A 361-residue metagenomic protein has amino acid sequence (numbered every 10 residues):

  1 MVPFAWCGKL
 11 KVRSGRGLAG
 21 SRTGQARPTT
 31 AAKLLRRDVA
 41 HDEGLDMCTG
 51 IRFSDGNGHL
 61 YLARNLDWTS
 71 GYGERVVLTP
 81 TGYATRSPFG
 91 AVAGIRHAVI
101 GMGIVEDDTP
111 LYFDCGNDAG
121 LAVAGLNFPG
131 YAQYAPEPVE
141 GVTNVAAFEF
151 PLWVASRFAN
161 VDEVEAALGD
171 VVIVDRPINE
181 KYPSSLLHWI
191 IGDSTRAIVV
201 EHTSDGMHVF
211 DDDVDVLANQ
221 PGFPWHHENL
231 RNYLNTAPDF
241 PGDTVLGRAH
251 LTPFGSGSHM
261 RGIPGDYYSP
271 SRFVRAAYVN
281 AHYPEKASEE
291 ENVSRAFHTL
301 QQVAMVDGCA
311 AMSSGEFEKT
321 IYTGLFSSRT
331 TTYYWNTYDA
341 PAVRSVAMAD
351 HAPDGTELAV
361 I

Functional and structural regions predicted by a protein language model:
L10, L18, L34-L35, L45: Leucine-biased recognition of intrinsically disordered, low-complexity hydrophobic segments
G20-R22, A26-T29: Short, low-complexity intrinsically disordered segments enriched in A/P/G/S/L with frequent Arg, especially at protein
D42-Y61, R176-N179, S184-S185, S194 (+1 more regions): C-terminus-biased signal that marks the final domain/tail of proteins
L45-V142, D175: A contiguous strand-loop segment
G82-T85, P136-V171, A359-I361: Compact, glycine/acidic-enriched structural inserts
V161, E165-E201: Aromatic- and glycine-enriched pocket-lining scaffold segments that form the walls of small-molecule binding clefts
